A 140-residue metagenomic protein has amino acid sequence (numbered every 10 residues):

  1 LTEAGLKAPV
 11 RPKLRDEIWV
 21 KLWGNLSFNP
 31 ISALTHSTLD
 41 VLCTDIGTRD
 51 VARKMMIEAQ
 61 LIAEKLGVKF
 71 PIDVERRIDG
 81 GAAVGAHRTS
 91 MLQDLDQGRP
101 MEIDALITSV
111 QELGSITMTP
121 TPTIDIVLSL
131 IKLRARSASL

Functional and structural regions predicted by a protein language model:
L1-S27, A33-P71, R76: Internal alpha-helical scaffold of NAD(P)-dependent oxidoreductase catalytic cores
E64-L140: C-terminal active-site/capping subdomain that shapes the small-molecule cofactor and substrate pocket of enzyme
